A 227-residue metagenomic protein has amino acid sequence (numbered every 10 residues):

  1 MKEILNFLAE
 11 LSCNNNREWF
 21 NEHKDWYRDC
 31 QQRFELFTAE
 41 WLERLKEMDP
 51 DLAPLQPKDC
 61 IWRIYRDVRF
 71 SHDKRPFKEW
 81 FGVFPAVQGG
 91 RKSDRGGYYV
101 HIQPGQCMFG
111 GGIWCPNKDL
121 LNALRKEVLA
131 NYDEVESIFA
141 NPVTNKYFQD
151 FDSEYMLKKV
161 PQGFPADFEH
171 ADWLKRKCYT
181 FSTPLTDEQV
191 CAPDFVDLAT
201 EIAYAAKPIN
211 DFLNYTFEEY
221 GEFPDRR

Functional and structural regions predicted by a protein language model:
M1-N21, D25, T180-F181, P193 (+2 more regions): Short, charged, low-complexity amphipathic alpha-helix
K24, R28-D73: Gly/Pro-rich turn-and-neighbor structural signature
P57, R66-V87, S137-Y155: Soluble extramembrane domains of integral membrane proteins
I64, G82, M156-A171: Aromatic/basic-lined ligand-recognition segments that form π-stacking hydrophobic pockets flanked by Lys/Arg to engage
R69-L129: Aromatic- and glycine-enriched beta-alpha-beta binding-site module
G105-F164: Compact, glycine/acidic-enriched structural inserts
N117, V143, F164-F195: A solvent-exposed interaction/effector surface
P184, E188-R227: Extended, charged low-complexity segments that frequently continue into or abut oligomerization scaffolds
